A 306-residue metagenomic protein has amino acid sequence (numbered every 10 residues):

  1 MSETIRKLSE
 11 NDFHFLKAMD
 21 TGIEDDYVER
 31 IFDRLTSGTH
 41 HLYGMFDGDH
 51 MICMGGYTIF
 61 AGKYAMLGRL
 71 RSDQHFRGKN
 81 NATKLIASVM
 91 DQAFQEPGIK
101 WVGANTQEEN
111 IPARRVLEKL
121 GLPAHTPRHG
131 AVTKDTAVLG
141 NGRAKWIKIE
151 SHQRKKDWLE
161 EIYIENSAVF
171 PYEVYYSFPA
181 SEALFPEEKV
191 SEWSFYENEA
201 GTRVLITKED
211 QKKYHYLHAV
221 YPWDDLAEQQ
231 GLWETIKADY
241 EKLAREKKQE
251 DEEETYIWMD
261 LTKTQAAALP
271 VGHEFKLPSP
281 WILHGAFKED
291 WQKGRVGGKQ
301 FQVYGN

Functional and structural regions predicted by a protein language model:
M1-R30, A137-F178: Short amphipathic alpha-helix that is part of the acyltransferase structural core
D20-G48, M54-G56, N166-E197: Active-site rim helix/loop that mediates acceptor-substrate recognition in acyltransferases
G44, H50-T58, M66, R71 (+2 more regions): Conserved beta-strand in the GNAT
T58-G68, R77, K208-V220, L277-L283: A conserved beta-turn-beta hairpin within the catalytic core of GNAT-like acetyltransferases that forms part
L70-G78, Q107, A219-Q229: A short, internal acetyl-CoA/4′-phosphopantetheine-binding micro-motif in the GNAT/acyltransferase core
S72, G78-A93, R115, E228-K242: Conserved acetyl-CoA-binding loop-helix of GNAT-fold acetyltransferases
V102-R114, I257-A267: Conserved beta-strand-loop-alpha-helix junction that forms the acyl-donor binding cleft
N105, L122-G142, E274-G298: Conserved catalytic-core motifs of GNAT/GCN5-like acyltransferases
